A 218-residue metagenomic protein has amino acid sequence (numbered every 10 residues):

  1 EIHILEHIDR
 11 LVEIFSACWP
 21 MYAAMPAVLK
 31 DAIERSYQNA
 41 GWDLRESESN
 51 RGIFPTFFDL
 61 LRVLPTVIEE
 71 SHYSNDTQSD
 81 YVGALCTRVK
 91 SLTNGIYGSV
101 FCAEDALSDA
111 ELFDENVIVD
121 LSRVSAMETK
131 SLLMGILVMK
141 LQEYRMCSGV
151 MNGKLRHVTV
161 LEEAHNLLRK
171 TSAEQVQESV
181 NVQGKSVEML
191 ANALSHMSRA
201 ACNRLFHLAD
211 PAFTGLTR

Functional and structural regions predicted by a protein language model:
E1-T217: P-loop NTPase motor domains
